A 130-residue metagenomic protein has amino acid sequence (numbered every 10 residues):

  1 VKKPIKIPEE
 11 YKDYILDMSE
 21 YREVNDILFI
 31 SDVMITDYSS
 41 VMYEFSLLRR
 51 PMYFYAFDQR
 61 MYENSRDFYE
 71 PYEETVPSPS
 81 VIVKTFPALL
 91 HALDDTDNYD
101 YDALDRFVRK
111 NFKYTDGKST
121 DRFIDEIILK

Functional and structural regions predicted by a protein language model:
V1, T36, A56: Short beta-strand/turn micro-motifs composed of small residues that flank or help shape donor/cofactor-binding pockets
V1-S19: Catalytic donor nucleotide-activated moiety binding site of glycosyltransferases and closely related
K6-Y11, S40-N111: Catalytic binding pocket for nucleotide-activated donors in carbohydrate/polymer assembly enzymes
Y21, Y38-S39, T120: Conserved glycosyltransferase catalytic-site signature
R22-I30: Short acidic alpha-helix that forms the nucleotide-activated donor recognition element in Leloir-type transferases
F29-S39: Acidic donor-binding loop of glycosyltransferase active sites
D116-K130: C-terminal alpha-helical cap of glycosyltransferases
